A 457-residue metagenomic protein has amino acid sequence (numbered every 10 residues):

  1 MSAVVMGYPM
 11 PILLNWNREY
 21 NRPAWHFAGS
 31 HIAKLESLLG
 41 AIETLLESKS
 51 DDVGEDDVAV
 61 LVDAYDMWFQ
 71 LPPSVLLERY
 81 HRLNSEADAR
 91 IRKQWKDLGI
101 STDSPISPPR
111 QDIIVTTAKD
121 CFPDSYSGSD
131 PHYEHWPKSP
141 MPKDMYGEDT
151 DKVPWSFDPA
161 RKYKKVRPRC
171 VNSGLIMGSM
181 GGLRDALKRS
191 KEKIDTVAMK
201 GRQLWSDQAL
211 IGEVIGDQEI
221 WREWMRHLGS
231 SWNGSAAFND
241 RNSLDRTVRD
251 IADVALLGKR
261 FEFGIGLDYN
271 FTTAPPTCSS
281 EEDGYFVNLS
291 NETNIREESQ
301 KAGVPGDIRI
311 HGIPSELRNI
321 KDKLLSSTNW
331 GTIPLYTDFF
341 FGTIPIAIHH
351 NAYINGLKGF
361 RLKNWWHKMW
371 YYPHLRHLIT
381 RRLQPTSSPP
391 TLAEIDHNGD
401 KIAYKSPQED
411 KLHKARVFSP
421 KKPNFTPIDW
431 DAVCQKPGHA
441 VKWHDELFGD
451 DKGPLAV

Functional and structural regions predicted by a protein language model:
M1-S2, N15-N17, P72-V75, S127-D130 (+2 more regions): Short coil/turn segments at secondary-structure boundaries
M1-V58, E78-A87, I91-Q94, G181 (+1 more regions): N-terminal anchoring/stem segment of glycosyltransferases
V4-L13, R82-R90, P109, D217-W224 (+1 more regions): Structural alpha-beta junctions
P23-H26, S326, A352-G359, W370-H377 (+3 more regions): Extended, compositionally biased interaction tracts of eukaryotic scaffold proteins
A28, D57, E86, S101-P159 (+1 more regions): Intrinsically disordered, low-complexity, Ser/Thr/Glu/Asp/Lys/Arg-enriched terminal regions and linkers of eukaryotic
L45-S127, G174-M177, G181-L187: GT-A fold catalytic core of metal-dependent nucleotide-sugar glycosyltransferases, centered on the diacidic
H132-P154, E292-D322, K401-V457: Long, low-complexity, polar/charged, intrinsically disordered or flexibly structured peripheral segments
P142-F360: Catalytic core and acceptor-binding pocket of nucleotide-sugar-dependent glycosyltransferases
